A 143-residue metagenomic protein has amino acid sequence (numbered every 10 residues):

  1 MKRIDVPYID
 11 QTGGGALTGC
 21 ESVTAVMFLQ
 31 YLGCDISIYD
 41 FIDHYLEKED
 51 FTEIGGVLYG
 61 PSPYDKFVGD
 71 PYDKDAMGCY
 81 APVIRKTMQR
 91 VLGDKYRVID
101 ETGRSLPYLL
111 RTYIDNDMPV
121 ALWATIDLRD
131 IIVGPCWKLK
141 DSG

Functional and structural regions predicted by a protein language model:
M1-P82, G134: Active-site-adjacent structural segments surrounding the nucleophilic cysteine of cysteine proteases and isopeptidases
A25-L29, R85-Q89, R111: Non-transmembrane alpha-helical segments in soluble domains of secreted/periplasmic/extracellular proteins
C34-I42, K95-R104: Surface-exposed patches in mature extracellular/periplasmic domains of secreted proteins
F41-Y45, M88, L110: Generic structural signal of hydrophobic/aromatic residues within well-ordered alpha-helices of folded domains
G78-R97, L122-W123: A structural motif
T102-G143: Active-site-adjacent substructure of cysteine-protease-like catalytic cores
